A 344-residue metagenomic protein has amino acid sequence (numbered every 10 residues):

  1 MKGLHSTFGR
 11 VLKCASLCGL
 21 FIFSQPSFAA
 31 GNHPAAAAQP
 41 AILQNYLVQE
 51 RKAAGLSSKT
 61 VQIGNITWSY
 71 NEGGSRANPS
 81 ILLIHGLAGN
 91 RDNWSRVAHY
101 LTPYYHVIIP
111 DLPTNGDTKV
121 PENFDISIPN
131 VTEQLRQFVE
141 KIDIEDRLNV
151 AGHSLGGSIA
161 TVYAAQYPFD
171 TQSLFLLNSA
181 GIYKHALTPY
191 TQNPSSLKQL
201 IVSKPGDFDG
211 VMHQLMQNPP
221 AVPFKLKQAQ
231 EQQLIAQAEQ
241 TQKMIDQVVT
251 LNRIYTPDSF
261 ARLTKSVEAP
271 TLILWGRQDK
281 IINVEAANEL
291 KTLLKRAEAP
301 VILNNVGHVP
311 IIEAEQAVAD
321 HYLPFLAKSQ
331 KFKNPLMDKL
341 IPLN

Functional and structural regions predicted by a protein language model:
K2-C14, C18-S80, Y104-Y105, D146 (+1 more regions): Alpha/beta-hydrolase fold catalytic core
A38, L187-Y190, P205-K265: Conserved alpha/beta-hydrolase catalytic His-Asp/Glu region
A54, G64, S69-N71, I109-A151: Active-site loop/oxyanion-hole signature of alpha/beta-hydrolase fold enzymes
E72-D117: Conserved HGGG/HGGXW glycine-rich cap/lid loop of the alpha/beta-hydrolase fold
T161, A165-Q166, Q172-K204: Flexible "cap/lid" loop of the alpha/beta hydrolase fold
F260, A269, N283-T292: Short alpha-helix in the alpha/beta-hydrolase fold that links the catalytic acid
V267, I273-W275, D279: Short beta-strand/loop motif that positions the catalytic acidic residue of the alpha/beta-hydrolase fold
A297-N344: Catalytic active-site module of serine/aspartate enzymes centered on a nucleophile-bearing elbow/loop
